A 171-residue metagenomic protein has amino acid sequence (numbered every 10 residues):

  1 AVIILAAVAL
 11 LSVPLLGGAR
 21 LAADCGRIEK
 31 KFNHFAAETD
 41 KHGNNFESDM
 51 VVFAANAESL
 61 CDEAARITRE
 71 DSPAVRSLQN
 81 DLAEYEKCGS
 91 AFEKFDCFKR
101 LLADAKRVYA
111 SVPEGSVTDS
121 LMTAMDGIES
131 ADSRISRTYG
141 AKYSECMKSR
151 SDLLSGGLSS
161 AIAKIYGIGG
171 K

Functional and structural regions predicted by a protein language model:
A1-K171: A helix-centric hydrophobic-segment signal that preferentially recognizes long, alpha-helical stretches used
